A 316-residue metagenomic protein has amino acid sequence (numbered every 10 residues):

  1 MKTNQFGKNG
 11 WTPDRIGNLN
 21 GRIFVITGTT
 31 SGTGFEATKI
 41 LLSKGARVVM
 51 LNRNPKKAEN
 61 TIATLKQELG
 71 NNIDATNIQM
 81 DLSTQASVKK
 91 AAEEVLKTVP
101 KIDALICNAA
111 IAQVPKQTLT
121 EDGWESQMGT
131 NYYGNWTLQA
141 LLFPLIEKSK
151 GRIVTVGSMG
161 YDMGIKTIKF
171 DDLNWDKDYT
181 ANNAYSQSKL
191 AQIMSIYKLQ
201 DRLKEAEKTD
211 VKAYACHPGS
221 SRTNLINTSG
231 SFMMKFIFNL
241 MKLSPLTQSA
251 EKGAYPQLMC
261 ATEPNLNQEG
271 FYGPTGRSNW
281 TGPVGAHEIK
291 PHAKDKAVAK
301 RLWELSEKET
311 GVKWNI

Functional and structural regions predicted by a protein language model:
M1-L105, A110-A112, Q117, M159-K169 (+1 more regions): NAD(P)H-dependent oxidoreductase Rossmann-fold/reductase module
V95, L142-F143: Membrane-interfacial alpha-helical segments at the cytosolic side of multi-pass membrane proteins
K116-Q117, G123-E125: Substrate-binding pocket helix/loop in short-chain dehydrogenase/reductase
Q139-A140, Y197: A short, exposed helix-loop element centered on a Lys and neighboring polar residues
I146-S149: Helix-to-beta-strand junctions that scaffold the AdoMet/dcAdoMet cofactor pocket in Class I SAM-dependent enzymes
V154-G157: Extended catalytic-interface subdomain
